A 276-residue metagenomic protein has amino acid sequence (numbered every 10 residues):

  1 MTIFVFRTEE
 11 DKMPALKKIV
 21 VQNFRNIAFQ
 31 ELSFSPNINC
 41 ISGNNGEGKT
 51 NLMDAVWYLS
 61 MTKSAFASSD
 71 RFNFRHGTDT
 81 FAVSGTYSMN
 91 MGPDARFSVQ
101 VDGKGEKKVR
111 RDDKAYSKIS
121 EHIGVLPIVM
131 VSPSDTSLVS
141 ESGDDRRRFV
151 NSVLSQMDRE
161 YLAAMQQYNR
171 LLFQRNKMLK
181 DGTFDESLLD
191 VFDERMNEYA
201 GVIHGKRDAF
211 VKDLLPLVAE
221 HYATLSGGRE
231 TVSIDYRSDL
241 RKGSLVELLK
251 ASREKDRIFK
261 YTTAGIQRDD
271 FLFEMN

Functional and structural regions predicted by a protein language model:
T2-N44, D70, F184-N276: Conserved NTPase motor "head" modules and their coupling/switch loops across ABC/AAA+ ATPases, GTPases, and GHKL ATPases
N23, A55, S132-S134: A secondary-structure boundary/capping signal
S35-F72, M157: Phosphate-binding glycine-rich loops of NTP-binding sites
N37, A55, V125-P127, F149: ABC transporter nucleotide-binding domains
G46, T50, A67, G77 (+5 more regions): Non-catalytic, surface-exposed connector residues within folded enzymatic/regulatory domains
S60, M157-D158, L179, A200-I203 (+1 more regions): Short amphipathic alpha-helical interaction patches enriched in hydrophobic/aromatic residues with interspersed Lys/Arg
M61-D145, L154-M157, Y161, L215-E220 (+1 more regions): Nucleotide-state sensing region of NTPase/ATPase domains
S137-L138, D144-D190, E194: Long, charged N-terminal accessory/stalk domains
